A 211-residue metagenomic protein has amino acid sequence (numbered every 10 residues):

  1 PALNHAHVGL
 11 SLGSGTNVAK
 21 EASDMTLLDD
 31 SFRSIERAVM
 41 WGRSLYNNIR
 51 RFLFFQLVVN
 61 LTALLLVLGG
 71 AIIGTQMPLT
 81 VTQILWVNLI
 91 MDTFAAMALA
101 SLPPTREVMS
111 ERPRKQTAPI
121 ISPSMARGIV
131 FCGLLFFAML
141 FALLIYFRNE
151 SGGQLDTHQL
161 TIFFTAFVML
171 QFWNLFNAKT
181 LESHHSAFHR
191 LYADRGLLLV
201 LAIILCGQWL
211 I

Functional and structural regions predicted by a protein language model:
L3: Cytosolic ligand/metal-binding cores
A6, S14-H185, W209-L210: Membrane-embedded transport module
L10: Active-site-proximal beta-strands of protease catalytic cores
I121, M125, H184-I203: C-terminal membrane-solvent junction of multi-pass transporters and transport-like membrane proteins
A202-I211: Short, intrinsically disordered, charge-balanced linker/junction segments flanking boundaries in proteins
